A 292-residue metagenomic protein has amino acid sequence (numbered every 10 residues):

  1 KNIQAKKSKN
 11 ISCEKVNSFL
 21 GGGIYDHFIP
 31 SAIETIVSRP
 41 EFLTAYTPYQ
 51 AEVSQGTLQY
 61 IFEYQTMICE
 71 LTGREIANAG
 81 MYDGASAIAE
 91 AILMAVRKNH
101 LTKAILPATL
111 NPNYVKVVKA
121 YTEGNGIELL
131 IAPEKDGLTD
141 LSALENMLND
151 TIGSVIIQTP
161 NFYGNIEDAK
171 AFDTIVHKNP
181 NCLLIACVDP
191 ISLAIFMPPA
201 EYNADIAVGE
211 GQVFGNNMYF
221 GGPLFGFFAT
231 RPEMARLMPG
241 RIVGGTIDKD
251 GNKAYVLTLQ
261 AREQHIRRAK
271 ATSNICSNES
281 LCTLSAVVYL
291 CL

Functional and structural regions predicted by a protein language model:
K1-E63, I266: N-terminal entrance/gating region of PLP-dependent enzymes' catalytic architecture
K15, Q50-V53, Q59, C69-A89: Short loop-beta-helix segment that forms the pyridoxal 5′-phosphate
I29-Y46, Q50, S86-V96, S285-L292: Short, Φ-rich (hydrophobic/aromatic) sequence segments
P40-A51, C69-G73, N99-H100, T122-L130 (+3 more regions): Gly-rich Lys/Arg/Thr-decorated short loops/hinges at beta-loop-alpha junctions or inter-strand turns that position
P48-G56, I76-G80, T102-T109, Q158: Flexible, glycine/proline-enriched loop segments at strand-loop-helix junctions that form or flank small-ligand binding
G56-C69, M197-D205, K253-E263: Acidic-glycine-rich active-site phosphate/pyrophosphate-binding loop
S86-D250: Conserved PLP-enzyme active-site core in the AAT-like
F214-L292: Active-site C-terminal subdomain of aminotransferase-like
